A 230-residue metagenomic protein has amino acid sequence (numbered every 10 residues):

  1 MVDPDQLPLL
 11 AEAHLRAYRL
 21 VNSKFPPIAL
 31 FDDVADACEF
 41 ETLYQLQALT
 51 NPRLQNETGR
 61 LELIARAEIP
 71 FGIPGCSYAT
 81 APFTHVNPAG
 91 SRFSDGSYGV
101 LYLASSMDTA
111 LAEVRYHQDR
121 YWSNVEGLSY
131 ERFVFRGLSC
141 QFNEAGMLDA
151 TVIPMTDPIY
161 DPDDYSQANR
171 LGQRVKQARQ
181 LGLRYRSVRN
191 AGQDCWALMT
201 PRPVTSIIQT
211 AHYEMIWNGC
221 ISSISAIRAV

Functional and structural regions predicted by a protein language model:
M1-A65, I69-S94, Y116-V230: Active-site and NAD+-binding cores of ADP-ribose-processing enzymes
G99-L103: A short, exposed loop/beta-hairpin motif centered on an aromatic-Gly-Thr core
S105-M107: Internal, conserved structured core segments that host functional sites
